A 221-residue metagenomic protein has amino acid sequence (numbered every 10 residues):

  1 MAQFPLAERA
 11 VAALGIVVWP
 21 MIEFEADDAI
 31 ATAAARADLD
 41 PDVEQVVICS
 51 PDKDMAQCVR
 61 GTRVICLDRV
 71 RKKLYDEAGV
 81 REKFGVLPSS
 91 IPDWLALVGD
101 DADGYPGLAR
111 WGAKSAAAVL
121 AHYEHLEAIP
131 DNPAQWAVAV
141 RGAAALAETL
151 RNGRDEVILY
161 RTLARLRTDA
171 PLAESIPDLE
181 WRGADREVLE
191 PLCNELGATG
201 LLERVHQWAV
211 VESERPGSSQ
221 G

Functional and structural regions predicted by a protein language model:
M1-A173: Extended two-metal-dependent nuclease catalytic cores across DNA- and RNA-processing enzymes
N152-G153, V157, T162-G221: Low-complexity, acidic/Ser/Thr- and charged residue-rich accessory regions of DNA metabolism proteins
